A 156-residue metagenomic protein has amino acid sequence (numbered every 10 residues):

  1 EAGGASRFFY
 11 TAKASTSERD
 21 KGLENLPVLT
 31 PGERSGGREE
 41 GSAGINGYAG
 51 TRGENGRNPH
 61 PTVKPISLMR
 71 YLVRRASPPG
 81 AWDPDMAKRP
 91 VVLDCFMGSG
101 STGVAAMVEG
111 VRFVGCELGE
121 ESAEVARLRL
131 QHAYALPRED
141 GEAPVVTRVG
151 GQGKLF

Functional and structural regions predicted by a protein language model:
E1-F156: Class I S-adenosyl-L-methionine
